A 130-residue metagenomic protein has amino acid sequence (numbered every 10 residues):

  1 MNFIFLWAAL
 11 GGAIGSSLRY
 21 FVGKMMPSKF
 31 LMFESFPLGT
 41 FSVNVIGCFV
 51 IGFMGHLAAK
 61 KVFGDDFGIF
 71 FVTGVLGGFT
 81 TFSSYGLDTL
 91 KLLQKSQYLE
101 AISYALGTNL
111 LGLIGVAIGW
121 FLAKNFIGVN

Functional and structural regions predicted by a protein language model:
M1-N130: Membrane-interface helix-loop junctions in multi-pass transporters/channels
